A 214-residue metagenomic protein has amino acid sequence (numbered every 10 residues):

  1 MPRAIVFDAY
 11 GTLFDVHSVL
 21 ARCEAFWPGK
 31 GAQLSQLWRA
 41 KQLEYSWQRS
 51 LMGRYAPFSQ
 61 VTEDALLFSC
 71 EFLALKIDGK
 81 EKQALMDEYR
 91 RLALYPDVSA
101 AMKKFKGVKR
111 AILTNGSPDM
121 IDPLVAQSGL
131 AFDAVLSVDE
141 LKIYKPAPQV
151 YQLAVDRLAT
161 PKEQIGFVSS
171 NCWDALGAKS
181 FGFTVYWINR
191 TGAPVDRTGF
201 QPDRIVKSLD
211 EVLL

Functional and structural regions predicted by a protein language model:
M1-I5, S99, K103, L113 (+1 more regions): Asp-based, Mg2+/Mn2+-dependent phosphohydrolase catalytic module
M1-L43: Active-site neighborhood of HAD-like aspartate-dependent phosphohydrolases
A21-R22, L37, D64-F68, A84 (+4 more regions): Alpha-helical elements of Rossmann-like donor-binding domains used by nucleotide-donor carbohydrate transfer enzymes
W27-G31, F72-I77, S128-A131, A159-T160: Short helix-capping segments at alpha-helix termini
A32, A40, S46-Q83: A metal-dependent, Asp-based hydrolase signature
K41, G107-V108, A131: Structured helix-beta-strand junction loops
Y55, S59-Q60, I77-I112, G116-P118 (+2 more regions): Short, acidic loop-to-helix structural element flanking the phosphoryl-transfer center in phosphate-processing enzymes
